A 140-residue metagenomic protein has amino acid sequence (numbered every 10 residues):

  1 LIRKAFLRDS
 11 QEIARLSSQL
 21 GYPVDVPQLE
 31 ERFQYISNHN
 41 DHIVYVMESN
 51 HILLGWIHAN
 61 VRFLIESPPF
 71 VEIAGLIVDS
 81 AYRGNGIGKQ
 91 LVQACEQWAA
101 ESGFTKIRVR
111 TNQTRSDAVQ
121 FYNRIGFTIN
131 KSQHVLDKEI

Functional and structural regions predicted by a protein language model:
L1-I2: Extreme N-terminal starter segment of soluble prokaryotic enzymes
A5, L76-V78, T111: Hydrophobic adenine-recognition pocket in adenosine-nucleotide-binding enzymes
L7-P69, V92, N130: Acetyl-CoA-dependent GNAT
P69-S80, H134: Conserved acetyl-CoA binding element of GNAT-fold acetyltransferases
V78, G84-Q97, Q120, R124: Conserved acetyl-CoA-binding loop-helix of GNAT-fold acetyltransferases
K89, E101, Q113-K131: Conserved active-site alpha-helix within GNAT-family acetyltransferase domains
V92, A99-T111: Conserved GNAT acetyl-CoA-binding A-motif
S132-I140: Active-site/acyl-donor-binding loops of N-acyltransferases
